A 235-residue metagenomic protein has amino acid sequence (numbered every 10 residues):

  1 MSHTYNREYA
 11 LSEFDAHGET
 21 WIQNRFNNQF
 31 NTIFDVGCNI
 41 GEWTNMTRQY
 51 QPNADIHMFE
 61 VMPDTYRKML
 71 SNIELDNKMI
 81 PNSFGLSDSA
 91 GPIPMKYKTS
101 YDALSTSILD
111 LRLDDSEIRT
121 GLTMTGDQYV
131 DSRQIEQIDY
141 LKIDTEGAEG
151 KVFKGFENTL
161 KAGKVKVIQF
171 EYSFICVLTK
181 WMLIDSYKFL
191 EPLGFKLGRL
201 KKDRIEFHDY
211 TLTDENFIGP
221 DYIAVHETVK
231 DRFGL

Functional and structural regions predicted by a protein language model:
M1-L235: Phosphate/nucleotide-binding beta-alpha loop and adjacent structural elements of enzyme active sites
